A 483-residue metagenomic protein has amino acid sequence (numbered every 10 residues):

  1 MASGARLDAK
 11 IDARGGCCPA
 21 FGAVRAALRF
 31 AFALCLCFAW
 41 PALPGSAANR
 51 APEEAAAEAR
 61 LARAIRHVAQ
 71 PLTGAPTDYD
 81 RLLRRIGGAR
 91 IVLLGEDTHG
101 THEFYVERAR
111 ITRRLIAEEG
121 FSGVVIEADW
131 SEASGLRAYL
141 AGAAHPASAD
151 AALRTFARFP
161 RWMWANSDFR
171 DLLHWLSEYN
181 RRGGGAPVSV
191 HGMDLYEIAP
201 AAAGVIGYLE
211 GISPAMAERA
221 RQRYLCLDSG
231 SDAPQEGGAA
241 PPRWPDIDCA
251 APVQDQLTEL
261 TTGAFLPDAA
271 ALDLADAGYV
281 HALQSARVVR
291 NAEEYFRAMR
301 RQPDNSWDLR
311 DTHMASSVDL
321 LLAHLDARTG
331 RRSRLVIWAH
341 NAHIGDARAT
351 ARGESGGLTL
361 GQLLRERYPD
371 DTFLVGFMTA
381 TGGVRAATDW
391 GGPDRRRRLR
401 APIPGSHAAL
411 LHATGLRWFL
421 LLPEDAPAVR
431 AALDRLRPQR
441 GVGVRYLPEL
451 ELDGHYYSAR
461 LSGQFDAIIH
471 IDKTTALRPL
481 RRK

Functional and structural regions predicted by a protein language model:
A5-R6, G16: Intrinsically disordered, low-complexity Ser/Thr- and Pro-rich stretches
D8-D12, N49: Intrinsically disordered, low-complexity polyampholyte segments enriched for Lys and acidic residues
I11-A31: Bacterial N-terminal signal peptides that target proteins for export
C18-P19, L36-F38, L227, A250: Secreted/luminal cysteine- and crosslink-motif detector
A27-A42: Bacterial N-terminal signal peptides
A47-K483: Structured catalytic-domain cores with a bias toward divalent-metal coordination
